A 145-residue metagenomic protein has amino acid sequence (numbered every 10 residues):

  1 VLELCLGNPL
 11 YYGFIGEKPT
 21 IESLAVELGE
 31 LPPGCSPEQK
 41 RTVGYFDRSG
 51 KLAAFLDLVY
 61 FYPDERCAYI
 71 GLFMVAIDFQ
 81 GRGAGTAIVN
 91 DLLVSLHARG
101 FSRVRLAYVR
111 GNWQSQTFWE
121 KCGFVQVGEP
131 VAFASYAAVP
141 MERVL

Functional and structural regions predicted by a protein language model:
E3-Q80, V89-D91, S95, R99 (+2 more regions): Acetyl-CoA-dependent GNAT
Q80, L106-Q116, A132-A137: Conserved beta-strand-loop-alpha-helix junction that forms the acyl-donor binding cleft
G83: Conserved G/P- and acidic residue-centered "switch" motifs that form tight phosphate/ATP-binding loops in soluble
T86: Residues forming the Rossmann-fold NAD(P)(H) cofactor-binding site
E120-E129: Conserved acetyl-CoA-binding loop of GNAT-fold acetyltransferases
